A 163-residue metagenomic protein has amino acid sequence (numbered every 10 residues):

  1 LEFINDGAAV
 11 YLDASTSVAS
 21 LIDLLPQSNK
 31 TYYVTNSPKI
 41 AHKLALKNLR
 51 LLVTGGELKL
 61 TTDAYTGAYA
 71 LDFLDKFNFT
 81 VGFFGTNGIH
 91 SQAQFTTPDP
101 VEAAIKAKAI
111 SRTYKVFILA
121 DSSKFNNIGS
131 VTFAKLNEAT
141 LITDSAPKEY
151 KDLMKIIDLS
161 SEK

Functional and structural regions predicted by a protein language model:
L1-A14, I22-Y33, A45-L49: HTH-adjacent hinge/linker in prokaryotic transcriptional regulators
V18: Conserved SAM/SAH-binding loop
N36: Short beta->alpha hinge that forms the Motif I/post-I loop of the SAM-binding pocket
K39-K163: Conserved phosphate- and dinucleotide-binding cores of soluble alpha/beta proteins, encompassing both enzyme active
